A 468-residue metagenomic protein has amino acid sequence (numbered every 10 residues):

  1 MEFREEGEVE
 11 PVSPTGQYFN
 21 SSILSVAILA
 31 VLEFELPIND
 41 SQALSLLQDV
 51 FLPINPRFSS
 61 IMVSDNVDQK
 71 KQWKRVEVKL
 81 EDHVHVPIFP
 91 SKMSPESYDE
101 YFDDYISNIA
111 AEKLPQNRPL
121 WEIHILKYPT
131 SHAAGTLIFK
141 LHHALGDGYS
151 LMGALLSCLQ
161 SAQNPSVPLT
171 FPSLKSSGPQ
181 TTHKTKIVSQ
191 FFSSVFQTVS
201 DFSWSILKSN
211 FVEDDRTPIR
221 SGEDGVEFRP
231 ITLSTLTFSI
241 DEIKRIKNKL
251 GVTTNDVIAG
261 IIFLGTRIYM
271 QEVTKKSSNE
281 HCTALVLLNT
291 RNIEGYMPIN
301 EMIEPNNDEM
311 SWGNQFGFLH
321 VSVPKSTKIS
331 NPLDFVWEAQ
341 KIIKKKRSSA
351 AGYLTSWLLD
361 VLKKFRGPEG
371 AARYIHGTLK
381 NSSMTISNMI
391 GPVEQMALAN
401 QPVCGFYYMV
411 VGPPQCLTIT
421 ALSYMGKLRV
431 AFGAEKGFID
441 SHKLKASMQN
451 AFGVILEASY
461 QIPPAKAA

Functional and structural regions predicted by a protein language model:
M1-A27: Generic start-of-chain signal for non-secretory N-termini
E2-V9, L29-P53, S60-Q415, I419-K427 (+2 more regions): Soluble acyl-CoA-dependent acyltransferase catalytic core bearing the H(X)4D motif
